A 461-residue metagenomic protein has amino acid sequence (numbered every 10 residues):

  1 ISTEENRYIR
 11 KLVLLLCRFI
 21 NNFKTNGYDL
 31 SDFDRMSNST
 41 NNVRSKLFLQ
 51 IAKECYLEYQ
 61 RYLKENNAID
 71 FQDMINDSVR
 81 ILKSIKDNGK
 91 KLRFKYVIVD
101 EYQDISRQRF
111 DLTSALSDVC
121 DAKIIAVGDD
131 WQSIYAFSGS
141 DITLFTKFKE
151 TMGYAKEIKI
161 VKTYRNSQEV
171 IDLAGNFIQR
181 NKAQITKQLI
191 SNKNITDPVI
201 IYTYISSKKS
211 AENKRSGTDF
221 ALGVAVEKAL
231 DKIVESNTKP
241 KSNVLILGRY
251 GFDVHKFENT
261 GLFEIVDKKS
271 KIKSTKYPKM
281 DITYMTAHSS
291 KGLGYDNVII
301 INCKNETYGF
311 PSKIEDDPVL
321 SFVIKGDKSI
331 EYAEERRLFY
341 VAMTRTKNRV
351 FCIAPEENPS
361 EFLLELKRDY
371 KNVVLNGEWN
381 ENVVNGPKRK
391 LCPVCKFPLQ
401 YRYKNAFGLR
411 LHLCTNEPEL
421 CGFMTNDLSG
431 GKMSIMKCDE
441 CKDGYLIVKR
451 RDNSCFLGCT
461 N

Functional and structural regions predicted by a protein language model:
I1-I69, L92: A basic/glycine-biased coupling hinge at the interface between accessory DNA-binding modules
N41-K147, K162-N166, G292: Conserved helicase NTPase motor core
R107-K208, E212: Conserved RecA-like helicase ATPase core segment that couples NTP binding/hydrolysis to strand translocation
V127, I160-K162, V170, V199-K208 (+2 more regions): Conserved RecA-like ASCE P-loop NTPase motor core of nucleic-acid helicases/translocases
D130-I134, S140-I142, T163-Q168, G251-D253 (+4 more regions): Conserved nucleotide-binding/hydrolysis micro-motifs of P-loop NTPases
K239-N243, H255, M280-D281, M285-I353: Conserved helicase C-terminal RecA-like lobe
L320-I330, R337-V341, K347-G430: Helicase C-terminal subdomain and adjacent C-terminal extension
P393, T415, D439-E440, T460: Cys/His/Pro-rich metal-binding microdomains
